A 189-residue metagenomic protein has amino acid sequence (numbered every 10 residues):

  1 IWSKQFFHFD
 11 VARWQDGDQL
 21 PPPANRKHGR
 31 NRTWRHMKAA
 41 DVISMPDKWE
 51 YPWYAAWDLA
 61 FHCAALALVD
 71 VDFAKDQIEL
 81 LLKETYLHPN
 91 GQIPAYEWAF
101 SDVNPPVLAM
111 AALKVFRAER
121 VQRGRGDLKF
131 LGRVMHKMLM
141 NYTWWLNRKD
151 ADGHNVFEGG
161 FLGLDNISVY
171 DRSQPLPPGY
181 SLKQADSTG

Functional and structural regions predicted by a protein language model:
I1-H28, L68-V69, L81, V103 (+1 more regions): Active-site acid/base region of carbohydrate-active enzymes
W2, N31-H36, A40, W57 (+5 more regions): Tryptophan-centered motif/residue detector
F9-D16, N25-A64: Asp/Glu-centered strand-loop micro-motifs enriched in Gly/Pro and often flanked by an aromatic residue
R30-R32, V42-E50, G91-Y96, L176-G189: Active-site-adjacent structural elements in folded domains
P52-L82: Alpha-helical support elements that line or immediately flank enzyme active sites and cofactor-binding pockets
A60, D72-K75, E79, P106 (+2 more regions): A structural signal for well-ordered alpha-helical segments within the folded catalytic domains of diverse enzymes
A64-A67, M110-R120: Short glycine/serine- and small hydrophobic-enriched flexible loop segments
K83-A112: Aromatic-lined, polymer-binding surfaces characteristic of secreted/periplasmic polysaccharide-degrading enzymes
